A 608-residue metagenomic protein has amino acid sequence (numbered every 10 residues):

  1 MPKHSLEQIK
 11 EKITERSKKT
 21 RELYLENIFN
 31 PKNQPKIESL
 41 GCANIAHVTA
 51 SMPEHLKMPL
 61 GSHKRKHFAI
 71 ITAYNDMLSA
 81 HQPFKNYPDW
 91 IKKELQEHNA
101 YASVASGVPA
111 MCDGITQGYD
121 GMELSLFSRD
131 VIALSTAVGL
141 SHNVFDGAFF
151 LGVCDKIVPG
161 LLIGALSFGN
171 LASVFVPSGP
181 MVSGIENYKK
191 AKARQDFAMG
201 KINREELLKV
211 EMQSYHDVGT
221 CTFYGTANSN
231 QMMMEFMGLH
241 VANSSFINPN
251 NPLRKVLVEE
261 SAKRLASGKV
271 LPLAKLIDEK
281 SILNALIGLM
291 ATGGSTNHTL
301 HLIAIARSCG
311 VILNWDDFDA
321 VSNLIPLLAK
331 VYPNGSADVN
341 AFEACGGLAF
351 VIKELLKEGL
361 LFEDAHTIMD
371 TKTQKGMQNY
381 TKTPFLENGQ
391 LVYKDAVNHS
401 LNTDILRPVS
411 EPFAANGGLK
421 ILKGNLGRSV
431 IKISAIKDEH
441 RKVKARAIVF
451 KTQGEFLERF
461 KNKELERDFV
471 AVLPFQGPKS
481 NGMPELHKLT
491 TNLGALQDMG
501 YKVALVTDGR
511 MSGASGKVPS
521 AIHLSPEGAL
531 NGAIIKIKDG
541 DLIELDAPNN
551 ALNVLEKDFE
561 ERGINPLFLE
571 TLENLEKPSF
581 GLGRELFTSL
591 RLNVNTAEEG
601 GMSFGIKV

Functional and structural regions predicted by a protein language model:
M1-D76, A80, D89-V108, Y119-G121 (+5 more regions): Catalytic or ion-coupling anion/metal-binding cores of large enzyme and transporter domains
N86: Acidic/charged coordination and interface sites in well-structured regions
A105-N143: N-terminal small/polar loop signature for handling phosphorylated ligands or for N-terminal nucleophile
R129-T136, N143-G147, L457-D468: Contiguous domain-boundary segments centered on the initiation and propagation of an alpha-helix
T136-L161, V174-V176: A short, small-residue-rich loop immediately preceding and capping a beta-strand
